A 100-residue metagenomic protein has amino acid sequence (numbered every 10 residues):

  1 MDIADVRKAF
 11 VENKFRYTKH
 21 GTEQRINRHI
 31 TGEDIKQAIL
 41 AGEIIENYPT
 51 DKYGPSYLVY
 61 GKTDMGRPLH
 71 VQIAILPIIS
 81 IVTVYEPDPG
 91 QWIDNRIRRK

Functional and structural regions predicted by a protein language model:
M1-K100: Ribonuclease/tRNase effector modules and their secretory precursors
